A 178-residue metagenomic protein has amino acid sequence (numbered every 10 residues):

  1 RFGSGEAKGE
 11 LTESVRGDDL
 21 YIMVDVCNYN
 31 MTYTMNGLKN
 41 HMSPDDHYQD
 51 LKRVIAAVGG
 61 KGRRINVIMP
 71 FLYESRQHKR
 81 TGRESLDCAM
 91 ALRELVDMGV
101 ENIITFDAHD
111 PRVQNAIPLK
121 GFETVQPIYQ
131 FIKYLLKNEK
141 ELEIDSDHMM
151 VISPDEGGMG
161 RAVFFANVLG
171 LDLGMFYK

Functional and structural regions predicted by a protein language model:
R1-K178: PRPP-associated nucleotide enzymes
